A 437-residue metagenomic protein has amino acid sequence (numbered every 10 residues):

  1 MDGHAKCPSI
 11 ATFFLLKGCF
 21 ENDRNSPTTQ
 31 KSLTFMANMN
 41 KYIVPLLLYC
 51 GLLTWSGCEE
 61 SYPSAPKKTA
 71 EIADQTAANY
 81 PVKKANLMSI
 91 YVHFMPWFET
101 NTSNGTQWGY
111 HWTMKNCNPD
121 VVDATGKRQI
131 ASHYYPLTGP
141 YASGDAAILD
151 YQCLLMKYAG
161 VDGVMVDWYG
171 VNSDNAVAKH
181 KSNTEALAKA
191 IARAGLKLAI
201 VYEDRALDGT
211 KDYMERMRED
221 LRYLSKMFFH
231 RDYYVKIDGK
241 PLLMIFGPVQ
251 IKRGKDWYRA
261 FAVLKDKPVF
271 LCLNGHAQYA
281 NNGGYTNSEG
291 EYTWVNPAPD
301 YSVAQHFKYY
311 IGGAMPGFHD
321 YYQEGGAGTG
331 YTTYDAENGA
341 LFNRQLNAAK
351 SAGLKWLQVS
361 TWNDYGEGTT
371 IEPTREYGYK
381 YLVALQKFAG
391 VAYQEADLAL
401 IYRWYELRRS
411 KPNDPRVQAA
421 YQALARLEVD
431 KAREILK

Functional and structural regions predicted by a protein language model:
G3-A5, E21-D23: Short hydrophobic alpha-helical segments enriched in small aliphatic residues
S32, M36-V44: Bacterial N-terminal signal peptides that target proteins for export
V44-L52: Hydrophobic helical h-region of N-terminal Sec-dependent signal peptides in bacterial secretory/periplasmic proteins
T54-G57: C-terminal motif of bacterial Sec signal peptides marking the signal peptidase cleavage site
E59-S64: Bacterial lipoprotein signal-peptidase II cleavage site
P66-K437: Glycan-processing catalytic domains of CAZymes
